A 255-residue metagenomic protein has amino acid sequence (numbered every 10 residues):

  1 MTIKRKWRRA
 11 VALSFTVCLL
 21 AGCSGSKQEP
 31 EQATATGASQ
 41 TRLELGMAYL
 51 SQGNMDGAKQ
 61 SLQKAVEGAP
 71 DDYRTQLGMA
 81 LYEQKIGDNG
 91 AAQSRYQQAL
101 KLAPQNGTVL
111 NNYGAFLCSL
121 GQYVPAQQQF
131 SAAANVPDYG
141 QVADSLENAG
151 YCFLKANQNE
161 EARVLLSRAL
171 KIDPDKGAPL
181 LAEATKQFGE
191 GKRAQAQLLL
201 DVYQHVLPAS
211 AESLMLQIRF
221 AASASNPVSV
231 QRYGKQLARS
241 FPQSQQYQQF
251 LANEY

Functional and structural regions predicted by a protein language model:
V17-Q40: Bacterial Sec signal peptide processing site at the extreme N-terminus
E29-Q32, Y203-Y255: Terminal, low-structured helical/coil segments at or just beyond the last alpha-helical repeat
T34, G68, L102, V136-D138 (+3 more regions): Structural marker of alpha-solenoid helical repeat scaffolds
E44, G78, N112, L146-N148 (+3 more regions): Canonical tetratricopeptide repeat
S51, K85-I86, S119-L120, V136 (+4 more regions): Register position in tetratricopeptide repeats
T75, V109, F116, A143-S145 (+3 more regions): TPR alpha-solenoid repeat register
